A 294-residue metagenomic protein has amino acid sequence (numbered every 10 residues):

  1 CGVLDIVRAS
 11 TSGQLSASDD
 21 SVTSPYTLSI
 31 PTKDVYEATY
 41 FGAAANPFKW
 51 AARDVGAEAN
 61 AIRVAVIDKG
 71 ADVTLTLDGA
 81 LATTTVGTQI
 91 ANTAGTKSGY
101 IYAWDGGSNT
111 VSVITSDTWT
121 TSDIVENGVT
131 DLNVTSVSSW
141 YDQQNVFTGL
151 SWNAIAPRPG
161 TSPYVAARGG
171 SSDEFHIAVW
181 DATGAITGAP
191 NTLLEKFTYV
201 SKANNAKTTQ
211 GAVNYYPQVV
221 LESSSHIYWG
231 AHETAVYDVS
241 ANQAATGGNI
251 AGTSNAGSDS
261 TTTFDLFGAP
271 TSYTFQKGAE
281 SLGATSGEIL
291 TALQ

Functional and structural regions predicted by a protein language model:
C1-Q294: Surface-exposed assembly/interface segments
